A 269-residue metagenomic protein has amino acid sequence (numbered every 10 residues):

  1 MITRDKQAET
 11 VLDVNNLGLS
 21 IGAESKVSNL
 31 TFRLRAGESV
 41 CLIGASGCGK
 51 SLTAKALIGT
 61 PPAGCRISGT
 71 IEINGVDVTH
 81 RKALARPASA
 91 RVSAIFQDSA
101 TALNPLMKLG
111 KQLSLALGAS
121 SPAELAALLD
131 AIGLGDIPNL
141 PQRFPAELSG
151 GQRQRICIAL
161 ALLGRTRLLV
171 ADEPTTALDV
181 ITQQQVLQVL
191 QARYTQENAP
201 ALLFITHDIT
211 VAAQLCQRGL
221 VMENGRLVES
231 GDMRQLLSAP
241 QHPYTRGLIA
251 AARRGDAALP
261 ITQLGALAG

Functional and structural regions predicted by a protein language model:
P62-G64, D77-S93, K111, Q235-P240: ABC ATPase NBD coupling module
P122-N139, A250: Conserved ABC ATPase "signature" region
P138-P141, D232-G269: Short catalytic/signature loops enriched in Gly
F144-L148, Q152: Conserved ABC ATPase signature
Q184-N198: Helical segment within the ABC ATPase nucleotide-binding domain
A212-Q214: A short, surface-exposed alpha-helical micro-motif characterized by mixed small hydrophobic and charged/polar residues
L227-G231: ABC ATPase "signature
